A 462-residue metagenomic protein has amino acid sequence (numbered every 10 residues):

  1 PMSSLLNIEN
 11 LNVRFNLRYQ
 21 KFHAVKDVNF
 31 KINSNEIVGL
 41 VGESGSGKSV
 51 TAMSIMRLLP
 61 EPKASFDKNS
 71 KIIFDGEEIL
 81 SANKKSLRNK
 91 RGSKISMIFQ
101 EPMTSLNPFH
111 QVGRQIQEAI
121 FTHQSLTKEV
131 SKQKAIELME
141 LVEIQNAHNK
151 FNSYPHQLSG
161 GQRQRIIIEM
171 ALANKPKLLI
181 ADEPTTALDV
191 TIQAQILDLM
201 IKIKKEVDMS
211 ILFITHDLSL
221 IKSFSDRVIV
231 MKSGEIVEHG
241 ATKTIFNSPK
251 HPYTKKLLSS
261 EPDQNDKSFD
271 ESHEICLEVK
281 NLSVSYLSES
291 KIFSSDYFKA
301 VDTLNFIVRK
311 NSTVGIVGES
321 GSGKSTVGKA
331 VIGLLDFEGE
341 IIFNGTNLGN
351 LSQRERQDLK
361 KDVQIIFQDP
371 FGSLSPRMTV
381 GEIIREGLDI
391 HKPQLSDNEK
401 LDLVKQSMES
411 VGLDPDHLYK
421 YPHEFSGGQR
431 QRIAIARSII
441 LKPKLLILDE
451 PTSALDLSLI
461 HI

Functional and structural regions predicted by a protein language model:
F66-E78, G339-N347: Conserved ABC transporter NBD signature motif
V130-N149, N398-D416: Conserved ABC ATPase "signature" region
S153-L158, Q162, Y421-F425, Q429: Conserved ABC ATPase signature
I166, A171-L172, I433, I439: ABC ATPase C-loop
A173-K177, I440-K444: A short, proline-enriched helix->beta-strand linker immediately N-terminal to the Walker B motif in ABC-type P-loop
H239-G240, S248: ABC ATPase "signature
T452, H461-I462: Conserved small/polar residues in nucleotide/adenosyl-binding loops
